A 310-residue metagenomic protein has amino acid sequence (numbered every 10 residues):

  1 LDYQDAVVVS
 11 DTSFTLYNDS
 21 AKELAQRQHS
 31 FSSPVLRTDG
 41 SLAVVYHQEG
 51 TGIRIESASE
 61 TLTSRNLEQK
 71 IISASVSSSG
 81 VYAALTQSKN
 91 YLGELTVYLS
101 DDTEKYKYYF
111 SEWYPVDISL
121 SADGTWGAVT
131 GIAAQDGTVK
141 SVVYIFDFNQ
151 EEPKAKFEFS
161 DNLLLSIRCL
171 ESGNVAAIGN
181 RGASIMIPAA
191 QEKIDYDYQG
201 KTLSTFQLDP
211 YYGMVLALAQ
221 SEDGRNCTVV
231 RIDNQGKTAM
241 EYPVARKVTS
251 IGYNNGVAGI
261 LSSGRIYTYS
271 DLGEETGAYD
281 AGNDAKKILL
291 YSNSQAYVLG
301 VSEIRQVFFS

Functional and structural regions predicted by a protein language model:
L1, H29-S41, E68-S78, E112-A122 (+5 more regions): Repeated scaffold domains used in trafficking and secretory/extracellular systems, primarily beta-propellers
A6, A43, G80-A83, G124-G127 (+4 more regions): Hydrophobic beta-strand positions that form the internal "hydrophobic ladder" of WD40/Gbeta-like beta-propeller blades
V9, Y46, A84-T86, V129-T130 (+4 more regions): Residue-level marker for isolated small/hydroxyl-bearing positions within beta-strands of beta-sheet-rich domains
S13-T15, T51-I55, N90-T96, Q135-F146 (+4 more regions): Structural motif
S20-Q28, S59-N66, T103-Y109, E151-E158 (+3 more regions): A short beta-strand motif characteristic of beta-propeller blades
K22-G131, G137: Non-cytosolic head/periplasmic domains of membrane-anchored proteins
Y108-V230: Acidic, serine/threonine- and glycine-rich low-complexity intrinsically disordered segments that serve as flexible
A190-A281: Intrinsically disordered, low-complexity segments enriched in Gly and acidic/Ser/Thr residues that form flexible
